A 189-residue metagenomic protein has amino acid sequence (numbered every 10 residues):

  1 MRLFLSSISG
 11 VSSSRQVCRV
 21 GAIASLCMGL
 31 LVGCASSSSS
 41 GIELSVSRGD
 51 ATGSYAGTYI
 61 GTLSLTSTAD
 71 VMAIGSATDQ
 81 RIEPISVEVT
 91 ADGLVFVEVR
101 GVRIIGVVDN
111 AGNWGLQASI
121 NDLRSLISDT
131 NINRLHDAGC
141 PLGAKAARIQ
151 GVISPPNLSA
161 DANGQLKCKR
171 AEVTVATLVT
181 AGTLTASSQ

Functional and structural regions predicted by a protein language model:
R2-A24: Bacterial N-terminal signal peptides that target proteins for export
L30-G33: C-terminal motif of bacterial Sec signal peptides marking the signal peptidase cleavage site
A35-S38: Bacterial signal peptide processing site
S40, K145-A147, T174: Secreted/processed peptides and extracellular or luminal domains of membrane proteins
S40-I60, Q150-S154, S188-Q189: N-terminal helix-cap/turn-to-beta initiation motif at the start of protein domains
E43-R48, N157-Q189: Edge beta-strand at a domain terminus
L65-N157, D161: Predominantly extracellular/secreted and cell-surface proteins with exposed, flexible low-complexity segments
